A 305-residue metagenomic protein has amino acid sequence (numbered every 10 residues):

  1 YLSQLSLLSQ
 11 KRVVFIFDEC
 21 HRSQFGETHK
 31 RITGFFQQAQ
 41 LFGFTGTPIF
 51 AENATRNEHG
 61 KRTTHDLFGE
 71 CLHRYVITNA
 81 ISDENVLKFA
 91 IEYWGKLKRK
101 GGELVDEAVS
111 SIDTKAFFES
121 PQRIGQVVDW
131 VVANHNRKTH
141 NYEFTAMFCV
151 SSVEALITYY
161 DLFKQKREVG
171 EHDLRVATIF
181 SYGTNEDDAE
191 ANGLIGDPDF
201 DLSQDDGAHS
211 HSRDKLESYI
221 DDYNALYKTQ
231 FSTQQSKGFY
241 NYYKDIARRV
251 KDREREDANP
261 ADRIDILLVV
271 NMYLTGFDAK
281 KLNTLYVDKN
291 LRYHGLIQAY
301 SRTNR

Functional and structural regions predicted by a protein language model:
L2-S110, T114, I124, L274-R305: Signature of the SF2 helicase/ATPase Hel1-core->accessory helical subdomain module
K115-V269: Conserved C-terminal RecA-like helicase domain
